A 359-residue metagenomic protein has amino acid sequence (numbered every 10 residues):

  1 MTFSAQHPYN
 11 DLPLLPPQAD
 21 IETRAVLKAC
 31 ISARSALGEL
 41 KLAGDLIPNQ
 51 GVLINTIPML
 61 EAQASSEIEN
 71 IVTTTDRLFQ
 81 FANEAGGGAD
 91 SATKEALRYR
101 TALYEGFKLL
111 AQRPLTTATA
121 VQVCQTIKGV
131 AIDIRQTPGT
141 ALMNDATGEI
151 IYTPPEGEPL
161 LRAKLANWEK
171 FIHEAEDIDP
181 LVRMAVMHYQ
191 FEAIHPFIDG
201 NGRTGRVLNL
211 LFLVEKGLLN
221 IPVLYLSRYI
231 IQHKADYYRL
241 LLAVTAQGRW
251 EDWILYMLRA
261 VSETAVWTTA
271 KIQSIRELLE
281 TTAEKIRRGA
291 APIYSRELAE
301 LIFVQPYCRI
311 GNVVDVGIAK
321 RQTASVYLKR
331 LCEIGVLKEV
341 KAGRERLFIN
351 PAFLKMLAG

Functional and structural regions predicted by a protein language model:
M1-G359: FIC/Doc superfamily catalytic core
